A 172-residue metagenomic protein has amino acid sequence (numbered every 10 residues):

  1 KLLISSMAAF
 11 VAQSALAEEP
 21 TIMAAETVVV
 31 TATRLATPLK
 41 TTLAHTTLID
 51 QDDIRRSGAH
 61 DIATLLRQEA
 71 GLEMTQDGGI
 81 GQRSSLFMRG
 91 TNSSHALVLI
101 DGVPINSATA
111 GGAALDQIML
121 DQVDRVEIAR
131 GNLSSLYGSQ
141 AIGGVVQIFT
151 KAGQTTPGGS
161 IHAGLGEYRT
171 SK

Functional and structural regions predicted by a protein language model:
L2-E69: N-terminal Sec signal peptide and the immediately downstream disordered periplasmic leader that contains the TonB box
M23-T27, T41-T46, S57, E69 (+6 more regions): Extracytoplasmic
T31-R34, M88-N92, I100-G102, R130 (+2 more regions): Flexible glycine-/small-residue-rich
D52-R55, D77, R89, D116 (+1 more regions): Surface-exposed loop and edge beta-strand positions of immunoglobulin-like domains
I54, L66, V126-I128, V146-I148: Non-catalytic regulatory/gating segments with a bias toward low-complexity or hydrophobic composition
A63-S107, D124: Extracytoplasmic beta-strand/coil segments of soluble accessory domains associated with Gram-negative outer-membrane
V103-G131: Short acidic/polar hinge/loop motifs at secondary-structure boundaries that mediate gating or recognition
S107-T109, Q122-D124, S135-Q147, K151-K172: Outer-membrane beta-barrel translocator/receptor signature
